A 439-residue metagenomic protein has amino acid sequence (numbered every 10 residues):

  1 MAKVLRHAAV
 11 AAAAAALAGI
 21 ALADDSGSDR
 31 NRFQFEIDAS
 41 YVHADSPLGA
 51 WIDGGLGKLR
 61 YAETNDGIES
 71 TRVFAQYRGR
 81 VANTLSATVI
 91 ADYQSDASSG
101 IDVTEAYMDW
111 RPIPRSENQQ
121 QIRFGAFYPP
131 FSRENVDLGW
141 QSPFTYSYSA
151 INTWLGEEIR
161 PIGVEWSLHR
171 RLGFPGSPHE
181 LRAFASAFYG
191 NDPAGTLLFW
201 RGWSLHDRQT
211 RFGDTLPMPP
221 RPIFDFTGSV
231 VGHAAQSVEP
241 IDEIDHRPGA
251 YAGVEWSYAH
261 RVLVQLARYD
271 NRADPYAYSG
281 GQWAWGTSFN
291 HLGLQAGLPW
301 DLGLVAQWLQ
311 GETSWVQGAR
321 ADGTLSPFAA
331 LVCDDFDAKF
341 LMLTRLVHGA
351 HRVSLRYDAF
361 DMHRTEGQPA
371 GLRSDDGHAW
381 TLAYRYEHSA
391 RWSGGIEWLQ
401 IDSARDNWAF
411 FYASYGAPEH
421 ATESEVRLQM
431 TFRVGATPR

Functional and structural regions predicted by a protein language model:
M1-V10: Bacterial N-terminal signal peptides that target proteins for export
V10-A18: Hydrophobic helical h-region of N-terminal Sec-dependent signal peptides in bacterial secretory/periplasmic proteins
G19-T64, P193-T196, R201-T227, P240-I241 (+5 more regions): Outer-membrane beta-barrel biogenesis signature
G27-D45, T64-W203, W256-A259, L341-S354 (+3 more regions): Outer membrane beta-barrel
G49-W51, D137-W140, F410-F411: Short, glycine/charged-enriched secondary-structure capping and boundary segments
I52-L59, Q141-S149, A321-L325: Short glycine/proline- and charge-enriched loop/turn segments that cap or connect secondary-structure elements
A62, Y107-W110, A126, N135 (+2 more regions): Outer-membrane beta-barrel pore domains
G100, W110-I122, E158-L341, R345: Signature for the C-terminal beta-barrel architecture of outer-membrane proteins
